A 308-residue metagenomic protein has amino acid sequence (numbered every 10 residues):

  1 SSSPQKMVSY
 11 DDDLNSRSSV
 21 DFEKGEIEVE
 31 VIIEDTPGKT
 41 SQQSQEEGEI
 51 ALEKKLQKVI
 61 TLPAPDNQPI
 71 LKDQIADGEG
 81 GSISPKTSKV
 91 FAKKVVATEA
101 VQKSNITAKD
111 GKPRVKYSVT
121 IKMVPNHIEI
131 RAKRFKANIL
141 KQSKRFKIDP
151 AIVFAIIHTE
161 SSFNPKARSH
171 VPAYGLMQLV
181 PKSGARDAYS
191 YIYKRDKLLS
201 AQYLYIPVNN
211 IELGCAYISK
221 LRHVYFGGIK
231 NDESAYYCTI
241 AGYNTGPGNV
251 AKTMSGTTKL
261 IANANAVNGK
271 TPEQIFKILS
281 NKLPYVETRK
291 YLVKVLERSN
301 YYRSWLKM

Functional and structural regions predicted by a protein language model:
S1-H158, H223, G227-I229, G256-M308: Cell-wall glycan-active module
T36, S161-N164, K182-R186, T245-V250: Solvent-exposed loop/turn segments at secondary-structure junctions within structured extracellular/periplasmic domains
K147-R168, L179-V180, G214, T239-N244 (+1 more regions): Short, functionally critical alpha-helical segments immediately adjacent to catalytic or ligand/cofactor-binding
K166-S169, Y189, K252-G256: Short, solvent-exposed loop/turn and secondary-structure capping segments
S169-P172, Y236, T288: Active-site-proximal structural scaffolding
H170-K197, E212-K220, N268-K270, V295: Substrate-binding/active-site groove segments that recognize and process beta-1,4-linked N-acetyl-hexosamine
R195-N209: A short, structured beta-strand-centered segment in the mid-to-C-terminal lobe of catalytic cores from group-transfer
N210-K259: Catalytic and binding regions of secreted/periplasmic enzymes and modules that target cell-wall glycans
